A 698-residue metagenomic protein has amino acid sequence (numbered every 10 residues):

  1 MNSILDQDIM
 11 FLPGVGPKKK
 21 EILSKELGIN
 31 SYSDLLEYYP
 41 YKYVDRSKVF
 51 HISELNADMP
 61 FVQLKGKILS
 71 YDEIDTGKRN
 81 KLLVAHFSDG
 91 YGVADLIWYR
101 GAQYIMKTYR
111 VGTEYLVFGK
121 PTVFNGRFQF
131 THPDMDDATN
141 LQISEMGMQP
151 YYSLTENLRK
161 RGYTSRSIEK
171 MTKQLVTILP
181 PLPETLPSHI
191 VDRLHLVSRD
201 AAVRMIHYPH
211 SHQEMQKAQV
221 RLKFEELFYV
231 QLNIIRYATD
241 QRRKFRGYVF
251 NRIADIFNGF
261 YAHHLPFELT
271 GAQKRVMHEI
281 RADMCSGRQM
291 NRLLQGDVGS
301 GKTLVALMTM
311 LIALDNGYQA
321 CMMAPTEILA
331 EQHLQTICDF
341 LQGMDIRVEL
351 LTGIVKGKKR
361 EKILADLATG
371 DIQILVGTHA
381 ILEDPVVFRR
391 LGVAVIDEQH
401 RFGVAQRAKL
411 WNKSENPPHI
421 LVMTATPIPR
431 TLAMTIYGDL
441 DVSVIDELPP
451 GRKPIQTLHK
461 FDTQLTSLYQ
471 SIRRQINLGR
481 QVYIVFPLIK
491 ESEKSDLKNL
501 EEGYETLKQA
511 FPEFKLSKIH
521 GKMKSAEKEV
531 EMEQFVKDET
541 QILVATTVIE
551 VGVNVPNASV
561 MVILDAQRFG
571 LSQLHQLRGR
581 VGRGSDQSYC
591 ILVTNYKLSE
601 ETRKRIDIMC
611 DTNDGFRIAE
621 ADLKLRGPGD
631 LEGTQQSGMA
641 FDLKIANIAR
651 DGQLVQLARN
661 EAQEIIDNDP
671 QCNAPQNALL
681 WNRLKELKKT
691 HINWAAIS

Functional and structural regions predicted by a protein language model:
M1-P13, K25, V230, D240: Long, highly charged, low-complexity intrinsically disordered interaction regions that mediate electrostatic DNA/RNA
E21-I22, Y248-L294: Conserved pre-motif I regulatory segment
Y38-I68: OB-fold nucleic-acid-binding modules
I74-H264, N668: Upstream accessory/linker segments immediately N-terminal to the RecA-like ATPase cores of bacterial MutS and a subset
R275-H278, Q289-I608, Q671: Inter-lobe coupling/hinge segments of SF2-like helicase ATPases
E513, M532-I542, I549-P556, M561-L564 (+4 more regions): Accessory helical-bundle/CTD segments and flexible terminal tails appended to RecA-like ATPase motors
